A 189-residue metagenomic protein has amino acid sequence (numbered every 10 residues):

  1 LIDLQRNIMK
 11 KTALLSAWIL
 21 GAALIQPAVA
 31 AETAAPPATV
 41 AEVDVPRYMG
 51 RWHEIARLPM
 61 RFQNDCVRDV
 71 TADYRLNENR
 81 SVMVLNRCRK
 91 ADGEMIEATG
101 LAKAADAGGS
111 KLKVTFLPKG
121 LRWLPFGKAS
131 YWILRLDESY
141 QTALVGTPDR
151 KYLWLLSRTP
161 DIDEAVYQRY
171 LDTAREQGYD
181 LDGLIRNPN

Functional and structural regions predicted by a protein language model:
L1-I8: Short, Lys/Arg-enriched N-terminal segments with co-localized hydrophobic residues within the first ~10-30 amino acids
D3, A23-Q26: Membrane-interface helical sensory segment of bacterial ECF anti-sigma factor regulators
M9-K10, P118: Serine/threonine-rich low-complexity intrinsically disordered regions
S16-A23: Bacterial N-terminal signal peptides
P27-N189: A beta-rich soluble binding module of mature secreted/lumenal proteins
